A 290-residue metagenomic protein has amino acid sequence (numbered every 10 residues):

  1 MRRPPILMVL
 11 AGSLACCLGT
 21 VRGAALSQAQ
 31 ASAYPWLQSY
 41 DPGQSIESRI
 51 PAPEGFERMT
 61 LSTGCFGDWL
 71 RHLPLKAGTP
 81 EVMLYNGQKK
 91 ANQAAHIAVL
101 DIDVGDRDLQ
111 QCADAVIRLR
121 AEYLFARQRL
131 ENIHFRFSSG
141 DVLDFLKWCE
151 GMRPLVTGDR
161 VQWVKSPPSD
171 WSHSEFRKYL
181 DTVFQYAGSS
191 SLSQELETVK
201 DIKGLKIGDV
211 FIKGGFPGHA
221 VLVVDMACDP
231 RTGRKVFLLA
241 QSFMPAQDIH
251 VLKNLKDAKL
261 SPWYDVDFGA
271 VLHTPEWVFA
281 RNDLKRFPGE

Functional and structural regions predicted by a protein language model:
M1-P4: Positively charged n-region of N-terminal signal peptides that target proteins for export
M8-C17: Bacterial N-terminal signal peptides
C17-L18, A113: Secreted/luminal cysteine- and crosslink-motif detector
G19-G23: Membrane-interface motif at the C-terminal end of an N-terminal transmembrane signal
L26-D103, Q110: Cationic-aromatic interfacial patches
G67-P74, Y123-L124, L180-V183, L239 (+2 more regions): Generic hydrophobic, helix-prone segments enriched in Leu/Val/Ile
K90-K206, I212-A220, D225, T232-M244: Acidic/His-rich structured neighborhood in mature extracellular/periplasmic domains
K235-E290: Low-complexity, Gly/Ser/Thr/Pro-rich intrinsically disordered linker/tail segments
